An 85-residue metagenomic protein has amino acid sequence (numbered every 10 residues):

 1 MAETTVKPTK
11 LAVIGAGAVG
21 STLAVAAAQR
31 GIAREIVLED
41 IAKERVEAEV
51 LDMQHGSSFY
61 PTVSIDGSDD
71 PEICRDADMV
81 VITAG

Functional and structural regions predicted by a protein language model:
M1-T9, A33: A short, basic/flexible loop-to-alpha-helix module at the beginning of a structural domain
E3, E35, E39-A77: Conserved N-terminal Rossmann-fold NAD(P) cofactor-binding segment
L11-V13, L38: Hydrophobic Val/Ile/Leu positions in short beta-strands of Rossmann-like dinucleotide-binding domains
A16-G17: Glycine-rich Rossmann-fold phosphate-binding loop(s) that bind the pyrophosphate of adenine dinucleotide cofactors
G20-S21: N-terminal Rossmann-fold NAD(P) dinucleotide-binding loop
A27: Aromatic pocket-lining residues of Rossmann-like dinucleotide-binding sites
A84-G85: Conserved NAD(P)H cofactor-binding loop of Rossmann-fold oxidoreductase domains
